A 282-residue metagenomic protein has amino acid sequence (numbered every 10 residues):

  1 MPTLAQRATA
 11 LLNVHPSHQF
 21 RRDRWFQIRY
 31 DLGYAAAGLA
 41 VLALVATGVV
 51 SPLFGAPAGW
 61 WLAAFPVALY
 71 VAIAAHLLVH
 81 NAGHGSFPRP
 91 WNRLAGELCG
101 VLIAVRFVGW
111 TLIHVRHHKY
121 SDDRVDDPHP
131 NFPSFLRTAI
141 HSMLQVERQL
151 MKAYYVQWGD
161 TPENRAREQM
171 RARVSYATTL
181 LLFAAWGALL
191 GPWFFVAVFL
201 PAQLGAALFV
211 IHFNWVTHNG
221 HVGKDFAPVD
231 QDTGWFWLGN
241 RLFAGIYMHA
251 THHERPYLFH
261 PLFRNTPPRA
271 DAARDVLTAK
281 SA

Functional and structural regions predicted by a protein language model:
M1-A74, L78-G83, R93, E97-L200 (+1 more regions): Non-catalytic, topology-defining segments of multipass membrane proteins
F54-G55, S86, G220-H221: Short, flexible segments with low predicted structural confidence
H80, H114, H212, H218 (+1 more regions): Divalent metal-coordination and catalytic microenvironments
S86, K224, L258: Conserved protein kinase catalytic core
R89-P90: Cytoplasmic-side transmembrane-helix entry/capping segments in multi-pass membrane proteins
P201-G245, H249: Alpha-helical transmembrane anchor segments
H221-K224, R255, A272-A273: Polar-ligand-bearing catalytic/cofactor-coordination segments of membrane-embedded or membrane-tethered inner-membrane
A250-Y257: Short, contiguous alpha-helical
